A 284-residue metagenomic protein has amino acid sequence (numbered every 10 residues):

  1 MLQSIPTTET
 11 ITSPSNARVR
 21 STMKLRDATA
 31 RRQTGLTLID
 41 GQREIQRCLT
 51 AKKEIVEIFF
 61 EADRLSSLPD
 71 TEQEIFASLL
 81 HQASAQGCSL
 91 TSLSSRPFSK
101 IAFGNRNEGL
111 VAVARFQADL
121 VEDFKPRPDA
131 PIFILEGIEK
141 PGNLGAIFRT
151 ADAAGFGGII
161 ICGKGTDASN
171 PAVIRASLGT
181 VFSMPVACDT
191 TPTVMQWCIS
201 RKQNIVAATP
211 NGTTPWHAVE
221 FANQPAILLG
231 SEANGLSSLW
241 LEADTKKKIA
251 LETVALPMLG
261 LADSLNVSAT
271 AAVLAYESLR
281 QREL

Functional and structural regions predicted by a protein language model:
M1-N105: N-terminal positively charged helical leader segments and presequences
I11, T37, E136-G137, C162-G163 (+3 more regions): Glycine- and other small-residue-rich loops at beta-strand/loop junctions that grip anionic moieties
G41, E139-A146, L265-T270: Amphipathic alpha-helical repeat scaffolds
Q42, D63-L65, P97, Q117 (+2 more regions): Short glycine-rich anion-binding loops that position phosphate/pyrophosphate groups of nucleotides and phosphorylated
T50, Q73-A77, Q82-A85, T91 (+2 more regions): RNA substrate-binding interface of SAM-dependent RNA methyltransferases
L110, P131-F133, Q224-G230: Generic beta-sheet signal
A112, T150-A154, A168-T180, A243-L284: Structured adenosyl-cofactor binding patch, chiefly the S-adenosyl-L-methionine
V206-A262: Active-site/ligand-binding-proximal alpha/beta "capping" segment
